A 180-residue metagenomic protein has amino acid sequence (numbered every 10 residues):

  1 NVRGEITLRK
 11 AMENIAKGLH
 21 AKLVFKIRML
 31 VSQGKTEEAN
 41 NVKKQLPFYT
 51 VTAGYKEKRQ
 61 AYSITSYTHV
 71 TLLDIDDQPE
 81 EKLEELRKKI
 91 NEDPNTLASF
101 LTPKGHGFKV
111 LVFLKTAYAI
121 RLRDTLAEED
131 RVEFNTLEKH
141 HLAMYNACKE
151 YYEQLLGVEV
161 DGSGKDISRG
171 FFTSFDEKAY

Functional and structural regions predicted by a protein language model:
N1-H69: DNA replication initiation on ssDNA origins
N1-V2, K56-E81, K115-Y180: DNA replication initiation modules
V31-K35, I90-P94, C148-L156: Hydrophobic, Leu/Ile/Phe/Ala-enriched alpha-helical segments that form helix-helix packing faces
A61-S66, S99-G105: Short glycine/proline-enriched loop/turn "hinge" motifs that connect secondary-structure elements and lie
Q78-N95: Short amphipathic alpha-helix segments
L97-A98, G107-K109, R169-G170: Beta-sheet entry/capping signal
A98-K104, D161-D166: Short beta-strand
T102-K115: Short, conserved phosphate-binding/catalytic loop or strand-edge motifs used in phosphoryl-/nucleotidyl-transfer
